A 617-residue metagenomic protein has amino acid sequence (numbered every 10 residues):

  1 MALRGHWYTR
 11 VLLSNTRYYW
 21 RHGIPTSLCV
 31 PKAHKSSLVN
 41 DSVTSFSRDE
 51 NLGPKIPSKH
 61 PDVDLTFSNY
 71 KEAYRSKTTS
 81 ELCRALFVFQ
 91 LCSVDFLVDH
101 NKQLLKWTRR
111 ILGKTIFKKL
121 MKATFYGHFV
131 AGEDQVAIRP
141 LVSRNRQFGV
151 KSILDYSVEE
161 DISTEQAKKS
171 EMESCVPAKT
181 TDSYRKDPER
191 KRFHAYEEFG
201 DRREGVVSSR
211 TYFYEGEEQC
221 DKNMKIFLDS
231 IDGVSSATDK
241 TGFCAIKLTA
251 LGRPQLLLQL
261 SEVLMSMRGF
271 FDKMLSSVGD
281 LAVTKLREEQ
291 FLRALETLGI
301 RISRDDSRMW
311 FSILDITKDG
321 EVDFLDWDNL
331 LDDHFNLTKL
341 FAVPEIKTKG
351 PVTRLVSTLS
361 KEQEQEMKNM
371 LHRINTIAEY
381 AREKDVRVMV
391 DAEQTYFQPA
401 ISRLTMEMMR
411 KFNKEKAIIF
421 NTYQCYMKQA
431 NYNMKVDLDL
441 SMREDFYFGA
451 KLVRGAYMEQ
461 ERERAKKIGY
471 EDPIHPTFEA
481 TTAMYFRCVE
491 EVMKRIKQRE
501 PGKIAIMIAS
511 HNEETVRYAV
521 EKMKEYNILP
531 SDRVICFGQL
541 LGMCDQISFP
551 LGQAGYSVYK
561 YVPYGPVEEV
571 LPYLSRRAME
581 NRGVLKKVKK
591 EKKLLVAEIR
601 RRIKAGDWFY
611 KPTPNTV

Functional and structural regions predicted by a protein language model:
A2-V617: Positively charged, amphipathic and often flexible ligand-engagement surfaces
